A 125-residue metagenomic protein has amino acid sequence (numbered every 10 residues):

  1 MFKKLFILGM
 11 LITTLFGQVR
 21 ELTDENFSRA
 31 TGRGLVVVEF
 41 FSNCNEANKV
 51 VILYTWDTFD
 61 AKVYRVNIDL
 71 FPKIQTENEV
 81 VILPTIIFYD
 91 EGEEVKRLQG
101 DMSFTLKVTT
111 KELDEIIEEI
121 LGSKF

Functional and structural regions predicted by a protein language model:
K4-T14: Sec-dependent N-terminal signal peptides
G17-G34, T110-F125: N-terminal leader/targeting and pre-domain segments
R20-L22, F40-N43, F59-K73: Thiol-based oxidoreductase modules, predominantly thioredoxin-like and allied folds used for disulfide exchange
E25-F59: Local sequence-structure signature of Cys/Sec-based thiol-disulfide redox active-site neighborhoods
L53-W56, Y64-R65, D69, L106 (+1 more regions): Mature soluble domains of exported/periplasmic/lumenal proteins and thiol-rich metal-chelating peptides
N78-D90: Structural micro-motif
F88-F125: Non-catalytic, surface beta->alpha helical segment in thiol-disulfide oxidoreductase systems
